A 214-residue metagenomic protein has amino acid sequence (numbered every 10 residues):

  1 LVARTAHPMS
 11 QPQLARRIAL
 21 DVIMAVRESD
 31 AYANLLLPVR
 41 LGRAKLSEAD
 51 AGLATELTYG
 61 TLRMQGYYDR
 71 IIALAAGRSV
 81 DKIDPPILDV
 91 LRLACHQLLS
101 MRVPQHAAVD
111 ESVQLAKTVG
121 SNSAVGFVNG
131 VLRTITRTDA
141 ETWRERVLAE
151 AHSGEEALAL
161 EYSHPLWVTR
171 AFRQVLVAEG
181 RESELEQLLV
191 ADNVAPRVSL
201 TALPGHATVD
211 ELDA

Functional and structural regions predicted by a protein language model:
L1-A214: Class I Rossmann-like S-adenosyl-L-methionine
